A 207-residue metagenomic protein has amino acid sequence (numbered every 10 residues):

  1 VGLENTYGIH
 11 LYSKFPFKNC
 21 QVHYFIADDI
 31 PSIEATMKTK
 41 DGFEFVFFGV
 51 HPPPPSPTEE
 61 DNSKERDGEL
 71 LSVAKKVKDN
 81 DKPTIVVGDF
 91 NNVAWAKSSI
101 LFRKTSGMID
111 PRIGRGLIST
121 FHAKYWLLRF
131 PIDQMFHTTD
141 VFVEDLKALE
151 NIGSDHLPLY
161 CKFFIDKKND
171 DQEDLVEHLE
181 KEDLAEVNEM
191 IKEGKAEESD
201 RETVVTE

Functional and structural regions predicted by a protein language model:
V1-K195, D200, V205: Soluble catalytic domains of enzymes that build or remodel membrane lipids, polysaccharides, and related
